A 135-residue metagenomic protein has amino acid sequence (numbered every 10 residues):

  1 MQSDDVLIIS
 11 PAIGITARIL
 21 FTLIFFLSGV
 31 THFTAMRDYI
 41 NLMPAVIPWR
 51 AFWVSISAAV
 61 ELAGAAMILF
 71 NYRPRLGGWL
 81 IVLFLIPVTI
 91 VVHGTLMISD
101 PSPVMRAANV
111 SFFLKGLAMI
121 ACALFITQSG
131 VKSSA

Functional and structural regions predicted by a protein language model:
M1-T34, V54-A59, A63, L69-A135: Extended, low-polarity transmembrane helix blocks
A35-W49: Short juxtamembrane and helix-loop transition motifs at transmembrane-helix boundaries in membrane proteins
